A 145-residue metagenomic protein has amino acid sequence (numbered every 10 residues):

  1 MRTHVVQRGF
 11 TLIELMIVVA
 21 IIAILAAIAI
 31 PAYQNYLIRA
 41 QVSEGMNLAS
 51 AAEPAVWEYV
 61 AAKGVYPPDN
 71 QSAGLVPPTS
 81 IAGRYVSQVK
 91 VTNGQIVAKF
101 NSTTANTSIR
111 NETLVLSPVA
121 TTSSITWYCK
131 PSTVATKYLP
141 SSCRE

Functional and structural regions predicted by a protein language model:
M1-I13: N-terminal leader/signal peptides at the extreme start of proteins
T3, A27-I30, N35, P54: Short, conserved catalytic or interaction motifs in soluble domains
Q7, L25-I28, L37-S43: Residue-level signal for short amphipathic helical patches enriched in basic/charged and nearby hydrophobic residues
L12-L15, L25, L48, L116: Generic leucine side-chain signal with a strong bias for well-ordered alpha-helical environments
E14-I17, I38: Internal alpha-helical transmembrane segments of multi-pass membrane proteins, especially GPCRs
M16-P31: Alpha-helical hydrophobic helix detector
N35-A73: Conserved hydrophobic/amphipathic alpha-helical signal-anchor segments
A61-E145: Periplasmic/extracellular, small/polar-rich flexible segments of pilin-like filament-forming proteins
